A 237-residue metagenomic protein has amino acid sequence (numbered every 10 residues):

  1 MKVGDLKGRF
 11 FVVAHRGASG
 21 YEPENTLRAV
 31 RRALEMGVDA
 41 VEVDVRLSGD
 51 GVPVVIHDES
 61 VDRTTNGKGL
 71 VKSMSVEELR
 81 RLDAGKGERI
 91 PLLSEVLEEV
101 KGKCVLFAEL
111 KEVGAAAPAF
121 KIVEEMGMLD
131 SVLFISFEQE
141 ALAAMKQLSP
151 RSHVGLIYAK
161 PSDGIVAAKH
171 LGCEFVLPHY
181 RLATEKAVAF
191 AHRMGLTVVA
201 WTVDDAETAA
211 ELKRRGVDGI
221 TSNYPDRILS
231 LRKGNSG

Functional and structural regions predicted by a protein language model:
M1-G237: Phosphate-group recognition and catalysis centered on beta-loop-alpha active-site segments
